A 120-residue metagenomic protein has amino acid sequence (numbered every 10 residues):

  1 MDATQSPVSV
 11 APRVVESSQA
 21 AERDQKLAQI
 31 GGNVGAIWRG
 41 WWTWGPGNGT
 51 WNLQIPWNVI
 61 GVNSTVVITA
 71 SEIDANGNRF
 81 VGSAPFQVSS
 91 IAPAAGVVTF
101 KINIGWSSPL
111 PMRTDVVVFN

Functional and structural regions predicted by a protein language model:
M1-N120: Extracellular attachment/recognition segments
